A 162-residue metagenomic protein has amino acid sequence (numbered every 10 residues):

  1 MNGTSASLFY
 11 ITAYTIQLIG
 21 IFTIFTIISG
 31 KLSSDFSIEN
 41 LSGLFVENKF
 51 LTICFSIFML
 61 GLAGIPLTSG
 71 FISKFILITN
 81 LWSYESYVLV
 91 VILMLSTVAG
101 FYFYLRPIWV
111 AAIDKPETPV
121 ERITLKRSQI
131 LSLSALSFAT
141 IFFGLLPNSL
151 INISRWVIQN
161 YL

Functional and structural regions predicted by a protein language model:
M1-L162: Alpha-helical transmembrane segments of multi-pass membrane proteins predominantly involved in bioenergetics
